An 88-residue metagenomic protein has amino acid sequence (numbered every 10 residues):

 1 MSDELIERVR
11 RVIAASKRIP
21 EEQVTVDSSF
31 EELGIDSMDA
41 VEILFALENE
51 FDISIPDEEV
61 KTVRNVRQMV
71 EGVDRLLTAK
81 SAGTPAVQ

Functional and structural regions predicted by a protein language model:
S2-L33, E42-L44, N49-Q88: Phosphopantetheine-dependent thiolation modules in NRPS/PKS and related acyl-activating systems
S37: Catalytic nucleophile serine of serine hydrolases, specifically the conserved "nucleophile elbow" pentapeptide
